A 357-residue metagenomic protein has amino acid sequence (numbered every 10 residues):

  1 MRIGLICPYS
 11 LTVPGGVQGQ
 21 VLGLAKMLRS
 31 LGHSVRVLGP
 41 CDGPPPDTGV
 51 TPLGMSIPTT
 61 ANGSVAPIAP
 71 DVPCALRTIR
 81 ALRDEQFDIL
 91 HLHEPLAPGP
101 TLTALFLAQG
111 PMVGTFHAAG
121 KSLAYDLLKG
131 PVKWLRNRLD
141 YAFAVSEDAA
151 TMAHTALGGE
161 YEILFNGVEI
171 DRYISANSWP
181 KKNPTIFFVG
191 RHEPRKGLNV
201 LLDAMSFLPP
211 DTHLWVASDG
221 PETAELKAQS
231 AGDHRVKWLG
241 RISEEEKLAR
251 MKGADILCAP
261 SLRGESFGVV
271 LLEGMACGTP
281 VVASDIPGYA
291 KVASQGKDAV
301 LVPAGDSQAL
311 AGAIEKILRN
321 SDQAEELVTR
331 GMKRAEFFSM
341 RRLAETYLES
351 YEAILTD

Functional and structural regions predicted by a protein language model:
C7-P14, V21-L22, K26-P73, A81 (+1 more regions): N-terminal strand-loop element at the rim of the active site of nucleotide-sugar-dependent glycosyltransferases
C41, D148, G167: Carbohydrate-associated surface elements
T151, F165-P184: Acidic anion/phosphate-binding donor-loop and adjacent secondary structure in glycosyltransferase catalytic cores
N177-P209, W215: Conserved donor-binding/catalytic core segment of Leloir-type glycosyltransferases
A224-E245: Nucleotide-activated donor-binding/catalytic signature segment of Leloir-type glycosyltransferases, i.e., the conserved
P280-A283: Short hydrophobic beta-strand element within catalytic cores of glycosyltransferases and related nucleotide-activated
Q295-G296, V300-S307, K316-D322, E336: Conserved acidic donor-binding segment of nucleotide-sugar-dependent glycosyltransferases
Q323-F337, E349: A short, well-ordered alpha-helix in the C-terminal region of glycosyltransferases
